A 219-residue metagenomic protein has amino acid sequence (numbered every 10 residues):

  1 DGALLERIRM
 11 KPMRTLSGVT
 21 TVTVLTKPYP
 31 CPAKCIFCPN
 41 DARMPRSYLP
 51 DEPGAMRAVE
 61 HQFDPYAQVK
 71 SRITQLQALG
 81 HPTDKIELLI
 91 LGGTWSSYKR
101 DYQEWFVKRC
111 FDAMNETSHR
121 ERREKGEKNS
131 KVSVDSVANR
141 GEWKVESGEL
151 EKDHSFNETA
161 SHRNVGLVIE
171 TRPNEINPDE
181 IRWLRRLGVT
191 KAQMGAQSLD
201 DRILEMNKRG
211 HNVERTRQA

Functional and structural regions predicted by a protein language model:
D1-Q68, R72-T117: Flexible, acidic/Gly-rich N-terminal and inter-domain linker regions that tether and position cofactor-handling modules
A3-R7, G148, S155-F156: Short, flexible segments with low predicted structural confidence
D51-Q68, L88, G92-A113, T117 (+1 more regions): Conserved non-cysteine loop/helix-boundary elements of the Radical SAM core domain that shape
T117-K152: Intrinsic disorder/low-complexity segments
